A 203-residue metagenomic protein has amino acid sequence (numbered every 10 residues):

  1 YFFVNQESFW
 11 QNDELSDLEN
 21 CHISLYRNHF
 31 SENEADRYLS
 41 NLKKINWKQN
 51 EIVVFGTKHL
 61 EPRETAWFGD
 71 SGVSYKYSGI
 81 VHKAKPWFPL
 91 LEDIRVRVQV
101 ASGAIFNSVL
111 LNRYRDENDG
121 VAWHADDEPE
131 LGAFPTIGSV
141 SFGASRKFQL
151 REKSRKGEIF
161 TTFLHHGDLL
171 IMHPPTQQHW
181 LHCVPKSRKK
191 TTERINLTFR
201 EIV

Functional and structural regions predicted by a protein language model:
Y1-V203: Non-heme Fe(II) oxygenase metal-center motifs and adjacent flexible, charged/small-residue loops
